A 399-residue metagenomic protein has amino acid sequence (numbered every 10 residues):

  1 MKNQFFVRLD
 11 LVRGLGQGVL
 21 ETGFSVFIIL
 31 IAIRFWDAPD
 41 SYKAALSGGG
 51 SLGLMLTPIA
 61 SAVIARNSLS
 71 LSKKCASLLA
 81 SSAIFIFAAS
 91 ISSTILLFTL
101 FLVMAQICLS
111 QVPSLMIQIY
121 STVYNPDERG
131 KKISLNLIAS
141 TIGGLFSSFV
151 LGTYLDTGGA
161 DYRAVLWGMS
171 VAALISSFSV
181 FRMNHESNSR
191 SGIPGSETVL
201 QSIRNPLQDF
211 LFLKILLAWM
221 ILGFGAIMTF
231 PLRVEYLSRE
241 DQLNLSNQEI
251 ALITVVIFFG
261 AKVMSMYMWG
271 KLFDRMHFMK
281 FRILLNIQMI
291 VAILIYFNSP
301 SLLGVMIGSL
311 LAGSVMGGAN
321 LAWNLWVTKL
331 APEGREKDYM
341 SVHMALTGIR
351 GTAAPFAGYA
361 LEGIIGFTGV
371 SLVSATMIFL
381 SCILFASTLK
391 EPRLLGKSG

Functional and structural regions predicted by a protein language model:
M1-M55, L211-T254: Helix-loop boundary and gating motifs at the non-cytosolic
M1-V7, E186-L217, G399: Juxtamembrane intracellular "pre-TM" segments in multi-pass secondary transporters
L15, L96-V112, G304-G318: Hydrophobic core of transmembrane alpha-helices in multi-pass small-molecule transporters, especially MFS/SLC-type
I29-R34, A62-R66, G144-L166, A353-G369: Transmembrane alpha-helix termini and helix-breaking/packing motifs in multi-pass membrane transporters
G53-T57, I133-F149, M344-A354: Glycine-rich segments within core transmembrane alpha-helices of 12-TM secondary carriers
T57-S70, L155, M264-H277, E362: Helix-to-loop junctions at the C-terminal end of transmembrane segments in multipass secondary transporters
K73-F87, K280-I295, A375: Structural signature of the two symmetry-related core transmembrane helices
Q111-Y124, G318-A331: Intracellular juxtamembrane helix-capping segments at the cytosolic ends of symmetry-related transmembrane helices
